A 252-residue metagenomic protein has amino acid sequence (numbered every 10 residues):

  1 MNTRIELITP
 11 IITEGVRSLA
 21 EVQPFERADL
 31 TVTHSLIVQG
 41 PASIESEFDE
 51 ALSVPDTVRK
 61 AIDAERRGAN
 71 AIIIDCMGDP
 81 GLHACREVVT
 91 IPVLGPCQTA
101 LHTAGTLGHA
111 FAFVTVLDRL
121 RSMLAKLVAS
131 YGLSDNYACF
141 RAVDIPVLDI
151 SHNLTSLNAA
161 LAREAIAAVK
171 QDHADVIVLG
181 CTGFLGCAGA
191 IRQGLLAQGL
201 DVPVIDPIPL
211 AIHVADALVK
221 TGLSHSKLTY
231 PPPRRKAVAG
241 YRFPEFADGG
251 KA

Functional and structural regions predicted by a protein language model:
M1-P55, V116-L154, A247-D248: N-terminal glycine-rich anion-binding loop in soluble enzyme alpha/beta folds
E6, F111-V114, D175: Conserved beta-strand elements of the Class I
T9-P10, I166-G199, V214-L218, T229 (+1 more regions): Extended, histidine- and acidic-residue-enriched regions that form the cofactor-binding/catalytic faces
S46-D63, S156-E164: Glycine-rich, highly charged phosphate/nucleotide-binding loops
R66-C76, H173-T182: Periplasmic-binding protein-like
R86-L107, I191-I212: Short, acidic/small-residue loops that bind anionic groups at enzyme active sites
G105-V143, H152-S156, D216-A252: Short, glycine-/small-residue-rich phosphate/pyrophosphate-handling segment
V128-T182, C187-R192: Active-site rim beta-loop-alpha module in soluble metabolic enzymes
